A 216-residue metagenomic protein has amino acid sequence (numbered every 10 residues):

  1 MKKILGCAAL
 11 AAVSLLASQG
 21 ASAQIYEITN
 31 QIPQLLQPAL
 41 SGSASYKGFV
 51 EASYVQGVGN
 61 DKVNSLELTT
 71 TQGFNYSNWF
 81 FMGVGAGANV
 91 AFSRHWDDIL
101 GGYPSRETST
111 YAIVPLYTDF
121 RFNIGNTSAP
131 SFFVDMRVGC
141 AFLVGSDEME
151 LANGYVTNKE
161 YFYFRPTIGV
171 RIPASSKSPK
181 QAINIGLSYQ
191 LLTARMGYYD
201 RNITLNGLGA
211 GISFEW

Functional and structural regions predicted by a protein language model:
M1-S41: Cleavable N-terminal export/targeting peptides
I25-I28, Y117, I203-W216: Outer-membrane beta-barrel "beta-signal"
I28-G42, S77, G125-S128, F214: Extracellular low-complexity Ser/Thr/Asn/Gly-rich intrinsically disordered segments
A44-Q56, K62, L66, T70-P179: Gram-negative (and chloroplast) outer-membrane scaffold detector with strong preference for beta-barrel transmembrane
G57, L192-A194: Short, acidic Gly/Pro/Ser/Thr-rich loop/turn segments
Y163, K180-A182, I203-G207: Short edge beta-strand segments in beta-sheet-rich domains
I185-Y189: Internal, hydrophobic beta-strand segments that form the core of beta-sheet-rich folds
A194-N202: A short acidic/glycine-rich loop-to-helix N-cap element
